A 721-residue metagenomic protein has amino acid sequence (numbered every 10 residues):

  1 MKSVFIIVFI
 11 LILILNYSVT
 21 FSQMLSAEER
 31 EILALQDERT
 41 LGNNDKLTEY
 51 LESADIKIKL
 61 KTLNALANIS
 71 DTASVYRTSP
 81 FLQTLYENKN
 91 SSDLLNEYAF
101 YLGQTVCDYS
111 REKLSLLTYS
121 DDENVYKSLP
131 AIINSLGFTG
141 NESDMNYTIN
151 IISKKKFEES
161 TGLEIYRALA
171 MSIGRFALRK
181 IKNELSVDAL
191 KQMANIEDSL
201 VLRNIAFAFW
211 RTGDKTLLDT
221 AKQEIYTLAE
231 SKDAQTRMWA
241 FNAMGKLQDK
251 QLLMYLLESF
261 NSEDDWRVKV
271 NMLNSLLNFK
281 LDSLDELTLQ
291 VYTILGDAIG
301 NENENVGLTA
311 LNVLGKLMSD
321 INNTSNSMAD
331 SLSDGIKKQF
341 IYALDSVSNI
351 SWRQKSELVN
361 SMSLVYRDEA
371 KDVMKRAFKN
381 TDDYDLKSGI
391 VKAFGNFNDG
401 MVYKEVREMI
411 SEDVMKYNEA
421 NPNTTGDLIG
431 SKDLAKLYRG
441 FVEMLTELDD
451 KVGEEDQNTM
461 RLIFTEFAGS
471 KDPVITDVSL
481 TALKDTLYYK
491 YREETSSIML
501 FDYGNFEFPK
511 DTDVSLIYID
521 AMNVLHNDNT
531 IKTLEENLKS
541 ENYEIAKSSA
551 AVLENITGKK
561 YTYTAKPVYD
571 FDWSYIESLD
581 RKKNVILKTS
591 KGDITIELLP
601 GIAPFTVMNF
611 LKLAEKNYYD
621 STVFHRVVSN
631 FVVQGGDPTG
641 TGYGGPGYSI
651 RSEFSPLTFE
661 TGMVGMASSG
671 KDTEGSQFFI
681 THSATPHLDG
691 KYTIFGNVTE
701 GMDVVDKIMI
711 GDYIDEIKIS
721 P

Functional and structural regions predicted by a protein language model:
M1-I6: Positively charged n-region of N-terminal signal peptides that target proteins for export
I7-N16: Bacterial N-terminal signal peptides
N16, E158-S160, I596-L598: A generic structural signal for short coil/turn motifs at secondary-structure boundaries
S22, E419-L428, G453-V474, T481-P721: Cyclophilin-like peptidyl-prolyl cis-trans isomerases
M24-L41, E49, K57-A73, D93-D108 (+15 more regions): Structural detector for internal amphipathic alpha-helices that build alpha-solenoid repeat scaffolds
T40-E52, D71-Y86, C107-Y119, N141-K156 (+11 more regions): Amphipathic alpha-helical scaffolding segments comprising HEAT/armadillo-like alpha-solenoid repeats
N43, I58, T78, L94 (+20 more regions): Stable alpha-helical elements in mature extracytoplasmic
D55-I56, N90, D122, I181 (+10 more regions): Residue-level recognition of short, well-ordered coil/turn positions that link secondary-structure elements
